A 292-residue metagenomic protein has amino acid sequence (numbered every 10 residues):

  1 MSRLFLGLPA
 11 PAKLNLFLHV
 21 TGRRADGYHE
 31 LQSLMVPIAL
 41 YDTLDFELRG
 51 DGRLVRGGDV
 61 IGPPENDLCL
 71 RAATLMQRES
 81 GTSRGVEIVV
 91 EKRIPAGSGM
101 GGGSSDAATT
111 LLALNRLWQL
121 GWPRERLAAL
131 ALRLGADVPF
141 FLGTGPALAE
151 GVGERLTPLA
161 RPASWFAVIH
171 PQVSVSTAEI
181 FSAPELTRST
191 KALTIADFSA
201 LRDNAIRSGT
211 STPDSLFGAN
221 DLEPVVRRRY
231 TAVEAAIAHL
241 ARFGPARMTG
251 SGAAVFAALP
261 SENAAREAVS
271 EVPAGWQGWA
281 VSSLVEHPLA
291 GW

Functional and structural regions predicted by a protein language model:
M1-S98, R116, L120-E125, H170-V173: ATP-binding N-lobe of GHMP and related small-molecule kinases
L16, L44-F46, C69, G103 (+4 more regions): Residue-level signal for inorganic ion chemistry
L18, D42-F46, D137-F140, A147-L148 (+1 more regions): Short beta-strand scaffold segments in enzyme catalytic cores
S33-M35, A128, V138, G153-A160: A generic local secondary-structure boundary/capping motif
G50-G62, T110, L132, R207-A219: Short, basic/glycine-rich phosphate-binding loops at helix/coil junctions that contact nucleotide phosphates
G85, A107, L111-L148: Contiguous, small/hydrophobic- and glycine-enriched helical/loop subdomains that border and often "cap" functional
V89-W118, A136, P245-L259: Glycine/serine-rich anion-binding loops at beta->alpha junctions that coordinate negatively charged ligand groups
F141-G143, L148-P245, P260-W292: Conserved, helical-rich catalytic subdomain that frames metal- and/or nucleotide-binding sites in enzyme alpha/beta
